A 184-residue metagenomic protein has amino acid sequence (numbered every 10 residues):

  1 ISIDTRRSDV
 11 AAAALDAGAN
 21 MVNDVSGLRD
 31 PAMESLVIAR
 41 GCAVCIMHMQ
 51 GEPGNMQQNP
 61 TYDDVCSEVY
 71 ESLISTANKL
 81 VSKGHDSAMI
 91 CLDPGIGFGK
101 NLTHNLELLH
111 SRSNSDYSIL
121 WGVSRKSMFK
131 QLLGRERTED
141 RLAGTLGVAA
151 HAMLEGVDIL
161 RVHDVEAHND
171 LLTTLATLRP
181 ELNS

Functional and structural regions predicted by a protein language model:
T5-D9, L15-D16, N20-K79, F98-S184: Active-site-adjacent loop and "lid" segments of alpha/beta metabolic enzymes
V81-K83: Conserved C-terminal portion of the radical SAM core fold that forms the substrate/S-adenosylmethionine-binding
D86-M89: Short acidic capping loops at alpha-helix termini that bridge into adjacent secondary structure
